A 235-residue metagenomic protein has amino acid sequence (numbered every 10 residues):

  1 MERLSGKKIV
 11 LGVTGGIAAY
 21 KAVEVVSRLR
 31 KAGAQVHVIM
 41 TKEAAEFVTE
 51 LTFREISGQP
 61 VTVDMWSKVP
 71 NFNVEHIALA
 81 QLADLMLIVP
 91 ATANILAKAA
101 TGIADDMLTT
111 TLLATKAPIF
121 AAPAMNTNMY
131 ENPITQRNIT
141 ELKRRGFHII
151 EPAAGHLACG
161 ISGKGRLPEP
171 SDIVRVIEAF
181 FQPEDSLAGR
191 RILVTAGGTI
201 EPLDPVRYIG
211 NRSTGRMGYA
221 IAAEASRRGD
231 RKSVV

Functional and structural regions predicted by a protein language model:
M1-F120, N126-G215, Y219-V235: A cross-family phosphate/adenosyl-ligand binding-site feature
